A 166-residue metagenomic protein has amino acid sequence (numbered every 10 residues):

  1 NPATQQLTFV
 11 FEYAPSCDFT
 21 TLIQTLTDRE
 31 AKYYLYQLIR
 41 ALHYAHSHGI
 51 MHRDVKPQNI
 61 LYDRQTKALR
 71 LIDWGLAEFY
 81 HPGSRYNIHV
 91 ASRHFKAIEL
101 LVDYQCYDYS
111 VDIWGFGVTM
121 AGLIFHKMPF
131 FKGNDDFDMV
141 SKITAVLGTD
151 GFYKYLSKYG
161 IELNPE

Functional and structural regions predicted by a protein language model:
T4-C17: Conserved short submotifs of the Hanks-type protein kinase catalytic core that shape the nucleotide-binding pocket
D18-T27: AlphaC helix of the protein kinase catalytic domain
Y34-L35: Activation segment signature within eukaryotic-like protein kinase domains
H46-Y62: Catalytic-loop of the protein kinase fold
Y86-L100: Conserved activation segment of eukaryotic-like protein kinases, specifically the C-terminal portion of the activation
D112: Conserved catalytic-loop aspartate of Hanks-type protein kinases
T149-E166: C-terminal lobe substrate-recognition/regulatory segment of protein kinase catalytic domains
